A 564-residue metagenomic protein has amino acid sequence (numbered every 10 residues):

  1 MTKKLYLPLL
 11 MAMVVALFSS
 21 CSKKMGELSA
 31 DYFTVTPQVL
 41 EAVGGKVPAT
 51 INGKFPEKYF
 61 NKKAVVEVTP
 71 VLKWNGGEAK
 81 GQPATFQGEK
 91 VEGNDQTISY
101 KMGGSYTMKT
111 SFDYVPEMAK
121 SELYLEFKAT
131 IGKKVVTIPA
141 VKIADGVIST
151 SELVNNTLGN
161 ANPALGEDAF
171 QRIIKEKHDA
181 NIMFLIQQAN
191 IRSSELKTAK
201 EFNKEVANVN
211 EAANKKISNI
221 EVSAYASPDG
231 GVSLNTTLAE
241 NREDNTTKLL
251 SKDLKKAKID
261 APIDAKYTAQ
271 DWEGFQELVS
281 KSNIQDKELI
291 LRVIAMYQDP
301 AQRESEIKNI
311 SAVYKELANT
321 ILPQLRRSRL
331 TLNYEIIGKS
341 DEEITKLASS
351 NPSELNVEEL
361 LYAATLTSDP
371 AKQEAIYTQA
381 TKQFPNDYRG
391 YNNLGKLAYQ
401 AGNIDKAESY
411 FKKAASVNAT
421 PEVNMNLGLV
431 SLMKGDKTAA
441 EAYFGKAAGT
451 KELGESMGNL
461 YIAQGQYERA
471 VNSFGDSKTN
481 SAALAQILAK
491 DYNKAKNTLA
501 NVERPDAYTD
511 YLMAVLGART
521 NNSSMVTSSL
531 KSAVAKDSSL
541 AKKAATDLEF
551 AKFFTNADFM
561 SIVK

Functional and structural regions predicted by a protein language model:
T2-M513, G517-T546, K552, S561-K564: N-terminal targeting segments with Sec-dependent signals, encompassing both cleavable signal peptides and non-cleavable
